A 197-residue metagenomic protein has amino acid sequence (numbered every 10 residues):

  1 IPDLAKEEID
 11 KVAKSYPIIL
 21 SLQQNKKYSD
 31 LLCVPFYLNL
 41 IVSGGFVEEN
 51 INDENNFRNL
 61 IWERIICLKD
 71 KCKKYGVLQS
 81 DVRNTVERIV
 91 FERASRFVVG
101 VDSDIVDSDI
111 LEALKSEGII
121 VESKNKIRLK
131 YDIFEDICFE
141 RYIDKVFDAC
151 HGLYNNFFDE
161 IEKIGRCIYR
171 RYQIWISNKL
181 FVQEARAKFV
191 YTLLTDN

Functional and structural regions predicted by a protein language model:
I1-Q23, L40-I41, W62, I66-K69: Conserved small helical "lid"/interfacial subdomain of P-loop NTPases
K6-E7, E48, F181-V182: Short acidic, S/G/P-rich loop/turn micro-motifs used as interaction or catalytic elements
P17-N25, K73-D81, E184: Short, surface-exposed acidic
I19-Q23, E48-D53, K145-N156: Cytochrome P450 catalytic domain signature, combining two hallmark sequence patches
Y28-S43: The conserved phosphate-sensing helix
G45-D109, S123-R128, D132: Winged-helix-like regulatory helical subdomains adjacent to P-loop NTPase cores
E92-N197: C-terminal leucine-rich, beta-strand-based interaction scaffolds used for sensing/assembly
